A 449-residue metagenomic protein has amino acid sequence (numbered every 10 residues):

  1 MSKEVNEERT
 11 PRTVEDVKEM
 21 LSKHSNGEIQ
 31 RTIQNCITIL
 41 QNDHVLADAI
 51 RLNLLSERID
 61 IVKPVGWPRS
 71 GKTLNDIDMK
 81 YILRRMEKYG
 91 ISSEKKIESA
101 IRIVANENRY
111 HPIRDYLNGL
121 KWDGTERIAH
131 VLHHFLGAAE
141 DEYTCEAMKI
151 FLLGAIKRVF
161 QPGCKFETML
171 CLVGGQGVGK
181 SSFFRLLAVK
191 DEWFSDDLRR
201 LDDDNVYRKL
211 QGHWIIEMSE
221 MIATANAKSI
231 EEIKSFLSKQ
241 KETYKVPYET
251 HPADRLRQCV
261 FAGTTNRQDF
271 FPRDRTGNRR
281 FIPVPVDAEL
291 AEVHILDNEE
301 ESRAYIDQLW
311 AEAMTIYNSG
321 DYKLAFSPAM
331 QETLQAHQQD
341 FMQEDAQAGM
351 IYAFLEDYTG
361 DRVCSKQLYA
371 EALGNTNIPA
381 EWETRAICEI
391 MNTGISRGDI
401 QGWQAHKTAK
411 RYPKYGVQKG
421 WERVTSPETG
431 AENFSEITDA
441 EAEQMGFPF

Functional and structural regions predicted by a protein language model:
M1-R127, E142, E146, D269 (+4 more regions): N-terminal nucleic-acid engagement/recognition segments and initiation subdomains in replication, restriction
V5, V14-V17, V45, V62-V65 (+14 more regions): Extended aliphatic helical segments
L21, L40, L46, L52-L55 (+21 more regions): Generic detector of leucine side chains in alpha-helical contexts
V45, A49-L54, R58-I61, G66 (+10 more regions): Residue-level preference for alpha-helix termini and adjacent loops
M79-L83, N118, H134-A138, G179-R185 (+3 more regions): Generic detector of short, locally flexible boundary/turn motifs and exposed helical patches
K88-H111, K165, E192-D196, D202-L237 (+2 more regions): Feature primarily recognizes SF3-like P-loop helicase cores of small DNA viruses
I101-Q211, K366: P-loop NTPase catalytic core of nucleic-acid-dependent motor ATPases
